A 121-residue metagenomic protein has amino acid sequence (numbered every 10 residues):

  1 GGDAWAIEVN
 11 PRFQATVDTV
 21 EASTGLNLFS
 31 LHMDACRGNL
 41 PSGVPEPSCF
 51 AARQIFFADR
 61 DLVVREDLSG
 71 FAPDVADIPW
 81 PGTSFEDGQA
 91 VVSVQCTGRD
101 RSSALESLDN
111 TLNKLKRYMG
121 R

Functional and structural regions predicted by a protein language model:
G2-W5: Conserved protein kinase catalytic/activation segment
I7, A52, V92: A broad, low-specificity signal marking well-ordered, structured residues that form hydrophobic/aromatic
E8, A58, C96-G98: Pocket-edge structural micro-motifs
N10-D61: Active-site "cap" helix and flanking loop/linker of ATP-utilizing ligase/carboxylase catalytic domains
T19-V20, L62-S69, S103-L108: Short conserved micro-motifs at the rims of enzyme active sites and ligand-binding pockets
G25-L28, F71-D77, T111-R117: Short, low-complexity, polar/charged sequence segments that are solvent-exposed and flexible
P47-C49, I55-F85: Glycine-rich active-site loop/lid that clamps phosphate-bearing ligands
P79-R121: Generic C-terminus detector
